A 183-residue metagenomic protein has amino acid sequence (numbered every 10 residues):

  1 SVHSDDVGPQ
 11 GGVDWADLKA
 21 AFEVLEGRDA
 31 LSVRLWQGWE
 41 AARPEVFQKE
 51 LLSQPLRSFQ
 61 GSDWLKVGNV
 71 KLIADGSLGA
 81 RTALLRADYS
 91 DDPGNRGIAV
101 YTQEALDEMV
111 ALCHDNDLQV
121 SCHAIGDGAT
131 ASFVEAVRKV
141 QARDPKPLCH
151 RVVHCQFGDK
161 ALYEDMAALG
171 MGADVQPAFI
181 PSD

Functional and structural regions predicted by a protein language model:
D6-D127, A131, E135, D165-A178: Metal-coordinating catalytic core of metallo-dependent amide/deamination hydrolases
V137, Q141: Conserved C-terminal portion of the radical SAM core fold that forms the substrate/S-adenosylmethionine-binding
A142-D183: C-terminal active-site-proximal or functional interface alpha/beta core segments in diverse enzymes
